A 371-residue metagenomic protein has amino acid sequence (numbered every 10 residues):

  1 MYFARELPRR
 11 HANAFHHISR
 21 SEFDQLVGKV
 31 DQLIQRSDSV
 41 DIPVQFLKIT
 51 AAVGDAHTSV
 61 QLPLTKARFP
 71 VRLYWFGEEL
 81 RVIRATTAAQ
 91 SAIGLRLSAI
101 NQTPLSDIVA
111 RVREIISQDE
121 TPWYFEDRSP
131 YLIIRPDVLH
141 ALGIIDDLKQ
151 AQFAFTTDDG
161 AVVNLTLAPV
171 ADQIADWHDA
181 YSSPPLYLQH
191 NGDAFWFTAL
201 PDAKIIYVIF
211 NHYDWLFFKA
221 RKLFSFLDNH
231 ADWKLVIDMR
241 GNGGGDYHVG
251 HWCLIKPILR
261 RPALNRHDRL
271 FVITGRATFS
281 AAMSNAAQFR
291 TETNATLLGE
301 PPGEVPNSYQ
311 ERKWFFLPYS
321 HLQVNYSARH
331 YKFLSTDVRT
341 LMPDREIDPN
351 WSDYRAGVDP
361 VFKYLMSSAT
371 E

Functional and structural regions predicted by a protein language model:
M1-A4, T157-G160, Y187, G192-E371: C-terminal "post-core" interaction segments
M1-K234: Flexible, low-complexity junctional segments that flank or bridge functional domains
